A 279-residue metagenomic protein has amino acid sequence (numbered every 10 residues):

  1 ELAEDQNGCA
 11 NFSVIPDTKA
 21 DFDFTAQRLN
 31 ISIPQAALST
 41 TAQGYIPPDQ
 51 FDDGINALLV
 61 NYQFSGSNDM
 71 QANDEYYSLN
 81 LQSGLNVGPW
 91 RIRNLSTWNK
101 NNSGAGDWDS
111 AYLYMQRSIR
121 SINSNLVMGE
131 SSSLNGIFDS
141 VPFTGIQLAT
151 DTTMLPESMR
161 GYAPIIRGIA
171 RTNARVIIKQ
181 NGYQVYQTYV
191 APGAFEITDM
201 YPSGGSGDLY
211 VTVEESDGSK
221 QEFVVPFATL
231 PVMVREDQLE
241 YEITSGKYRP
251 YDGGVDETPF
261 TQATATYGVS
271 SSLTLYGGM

Functional and structural regions predicted by a protein language model:
L2-D237: Outer-membrane beta-barrel channel domains
S216-M279: Signature for the C-terminal beta-barrel architecture of outer-membrane proteins
